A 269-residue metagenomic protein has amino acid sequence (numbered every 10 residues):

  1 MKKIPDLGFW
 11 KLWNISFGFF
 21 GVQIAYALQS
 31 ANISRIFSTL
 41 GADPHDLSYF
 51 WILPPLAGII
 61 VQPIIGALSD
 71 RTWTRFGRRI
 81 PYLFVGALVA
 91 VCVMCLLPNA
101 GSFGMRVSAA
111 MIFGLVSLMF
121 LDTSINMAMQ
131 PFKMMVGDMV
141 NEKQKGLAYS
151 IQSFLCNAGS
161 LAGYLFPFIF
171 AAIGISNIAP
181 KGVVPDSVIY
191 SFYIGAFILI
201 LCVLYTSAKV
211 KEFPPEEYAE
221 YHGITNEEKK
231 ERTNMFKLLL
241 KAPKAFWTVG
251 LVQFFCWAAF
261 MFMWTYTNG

Functional and structural regions predicted by a protein language model:
M1-F9, G101, M105-L115, M127-A128 (+2 more regions): Intracellular loop-helix junctions on the cytosolic face of multi-pass helical membrane proteins
K2-A57, T248, V252, C256-G269: Helix-loop boundary and gating motifs at the non-cytosolic
Q23, P55, V91, D122 (+2 more regions): Residue-level signal for discrete positions within transmembrane alpha-helices of multi-pass small-molecule
L28, N32, I64, Q130-M135 (+1 more regions): Transmembrane alpha-helix boundary/hinge residues in polytopic small-molecule transporters
G41-A42, S69, W73, S124 (+1 more regions): Short helix-loop-helix connector
D43-W51, R79, A110, G114 (+1 more regions): Juxtamembrane helix-start elements in MFS-like secondary transporters
L47-T72, V85, A90-M94, L161-Y164: Central cavity-lining transmembrane alpha-helices of secondary-active solute carriers, predominantly the Major
P81-S108: C-terminal ends and interior cores of transmembrane alpha-helices in multi-pass membrane transporters/permeases
